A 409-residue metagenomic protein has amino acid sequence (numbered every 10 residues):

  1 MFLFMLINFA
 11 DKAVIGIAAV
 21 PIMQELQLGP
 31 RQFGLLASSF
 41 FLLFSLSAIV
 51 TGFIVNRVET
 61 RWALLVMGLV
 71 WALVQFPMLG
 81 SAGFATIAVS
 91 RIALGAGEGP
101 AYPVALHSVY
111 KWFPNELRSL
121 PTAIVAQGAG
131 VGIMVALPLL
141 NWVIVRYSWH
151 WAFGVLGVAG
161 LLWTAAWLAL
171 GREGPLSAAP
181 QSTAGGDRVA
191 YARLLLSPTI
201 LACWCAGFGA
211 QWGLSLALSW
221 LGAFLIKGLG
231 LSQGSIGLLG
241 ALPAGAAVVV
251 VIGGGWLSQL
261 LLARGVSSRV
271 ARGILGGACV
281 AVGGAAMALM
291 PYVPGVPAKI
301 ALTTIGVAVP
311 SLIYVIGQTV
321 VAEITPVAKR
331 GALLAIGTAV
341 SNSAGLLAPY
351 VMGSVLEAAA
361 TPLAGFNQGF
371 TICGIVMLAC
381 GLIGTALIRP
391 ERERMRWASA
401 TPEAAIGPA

Functional and structural regions predicted by a protein language model:
A13, F41-I49, G99, I133-M134 (+3 more regions): Residue-level signature of mid-helix packing/kink "hotspots" within the transmembrane helices of 12-pass Major
I15-G16, P198-G254, G306, Y314 (+2 more regions): Extracytoplasmic gate region of multi-pass secondary transporters
Q27, E59, G80-T86, P114 (+2 more regions): Helix-breaking motifs and short loop linkers at transmembrane-helix boundaries and internal kinks in secondary membrane
L46-A82: Conserved MFS/SLC helix-loop-helix module at the cytosolic interface between two early adjacent transmembrane helices
L69-A82, G277-P294: C-terminal ends and interior cores of transmembrane alpha-helices in multi-pass membrane transporters/permeases
S90-A129: Cytoplasmic helix-loop-helix junction between adjacent transmembrane helices in 12-TM secondary transporters
V125-A169, E173: Helix-loop-helix hairpin linking two adjacent transmembrane segments in secondary transporters
L168-A190, E393-E403: Flexible cytoplasmic inter-helical loops of multi-pass small-molecule transporters
